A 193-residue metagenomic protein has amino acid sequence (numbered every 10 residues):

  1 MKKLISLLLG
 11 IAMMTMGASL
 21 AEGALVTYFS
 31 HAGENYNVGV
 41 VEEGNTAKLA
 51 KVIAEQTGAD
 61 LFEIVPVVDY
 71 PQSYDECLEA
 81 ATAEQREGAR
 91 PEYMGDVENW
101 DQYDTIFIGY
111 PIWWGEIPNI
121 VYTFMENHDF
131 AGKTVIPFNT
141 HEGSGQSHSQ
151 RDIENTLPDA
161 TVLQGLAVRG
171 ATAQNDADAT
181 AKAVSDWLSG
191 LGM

Functional and structural regions predicted by a protein language model:
K3-A21: Sec-dependent N-terminal signal peptides of Gram-positive bacterial secreted proteins and lipoproteins
E22-T105, G115, K182-M193: N-terminal beta1-alpha1-beta2 submodule of the flavodoxin-like/Rossmannoid cofactor-binding fold
G23, F29, F62-I64, T140-E142 (+4 more regions): Extracytoplasmic/periplasmic soluble domains downstream of a signal peptide or transmembrane helix
E34-V41, I108-P111, I136-G143, G170-Q174: Second-shell loop/turn segments in exported
N37, Y74, H148, N175-D176: Short, well-ordered secondary-structure micro-motifs
P71-T161: Helix-loop-strand module that forms the ligand-binding subsite of alpha/beta enzymes
T161-M193: Glycine-rich phosphate/pyrophosphate-binding loop and the adjoining helix
